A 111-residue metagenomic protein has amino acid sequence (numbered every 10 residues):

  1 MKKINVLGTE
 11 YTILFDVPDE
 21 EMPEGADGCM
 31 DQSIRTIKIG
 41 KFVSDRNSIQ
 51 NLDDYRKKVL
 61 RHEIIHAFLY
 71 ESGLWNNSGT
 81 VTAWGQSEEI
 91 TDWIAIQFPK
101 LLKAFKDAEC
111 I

Functional and structural regions predicted by a protein language model:
M1-N51, E71-I111: Metalloprotease/metallohydrolase-associated module, dominated by Zn2+-dependent proteases
D53, K57, R61, S87: Hydrophobic (often cysteine-bearing) scaffold residues that line and stabilize catalytic clefts of nucleotide/cofactor
K58-Y70: Active-site recognition of the HExxH zinc-binding catalytic motif
